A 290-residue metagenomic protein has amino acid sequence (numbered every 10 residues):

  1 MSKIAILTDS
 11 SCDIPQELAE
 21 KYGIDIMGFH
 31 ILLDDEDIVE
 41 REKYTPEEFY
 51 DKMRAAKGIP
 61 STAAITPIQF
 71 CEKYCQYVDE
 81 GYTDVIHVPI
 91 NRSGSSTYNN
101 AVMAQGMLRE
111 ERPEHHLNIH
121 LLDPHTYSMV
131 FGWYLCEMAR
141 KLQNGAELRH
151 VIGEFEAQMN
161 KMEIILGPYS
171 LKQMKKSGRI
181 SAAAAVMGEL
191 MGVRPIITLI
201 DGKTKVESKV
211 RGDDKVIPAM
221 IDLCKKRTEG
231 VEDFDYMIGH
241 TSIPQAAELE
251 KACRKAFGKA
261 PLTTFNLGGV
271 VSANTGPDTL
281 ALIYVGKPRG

Functional and structural regions predicted by a protein language model:
K3, S11-A19, I24-D25, H30 (+5 more regions): Mixed-charge interfacial surface used for oligomerization/domain docking and macromolecular partner engagement
A5-A64, Q69: N-terminal glycine-rich anion-binding loop in soluble enzyme alpha/beta folds
A5-L7, V85-H87, L267: Short glycine-aspartate micro-motif
E20, D79, P113: Anion (oxyanion) recognition and catalysis
A55, T83-H87, E111-L122, T264: Glycine/charged-rich beta-loop-alpha catalytic/anionic-binding loops adjacent to active sites
G58-I65, P89-S96, H125-T126: Short coil/turn segments at secondary-structure boundaries
Q69-A101, Q105-L108: N-terminal glycine-rich phosphate/adenylate-binding segment common to multiple enzyme folds
